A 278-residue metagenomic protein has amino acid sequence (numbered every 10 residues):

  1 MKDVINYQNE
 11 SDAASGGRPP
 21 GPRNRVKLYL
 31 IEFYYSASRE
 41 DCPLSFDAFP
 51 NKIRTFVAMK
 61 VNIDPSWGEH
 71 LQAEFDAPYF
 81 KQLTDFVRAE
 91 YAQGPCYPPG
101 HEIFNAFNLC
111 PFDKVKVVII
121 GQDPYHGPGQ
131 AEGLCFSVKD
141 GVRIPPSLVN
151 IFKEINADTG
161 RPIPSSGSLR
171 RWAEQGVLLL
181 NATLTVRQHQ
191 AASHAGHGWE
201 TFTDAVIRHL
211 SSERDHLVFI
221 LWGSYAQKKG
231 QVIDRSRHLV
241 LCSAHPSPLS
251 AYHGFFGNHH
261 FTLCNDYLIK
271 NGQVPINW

Functional and structural regions predicted by a protein language model:
D3, S11, G16-P19, Y29 (+1 more regions): Short terminal hydrophobic/aromatic SLiMs and anchors at protein ends
G17, K270-N271: Intrinsically disordered, low-complexity basic tails and flexible linkers associated with large NTP-driven
R18, R23-R25, R39, R54: Basic polycationic patches enriched in arginine
K27, Y34, A48, K52-T55: Short, positively charged and aromatic/hydrophobic N-terminal segments
M59-L71: Generic N-terminal amphipathic, Lys/Arg-enriched alpha-helix
V61, A73-L221, Y225-K228, I233-D234 (+4 more regions): A polyanion-binding, active-site-adjacent surface
